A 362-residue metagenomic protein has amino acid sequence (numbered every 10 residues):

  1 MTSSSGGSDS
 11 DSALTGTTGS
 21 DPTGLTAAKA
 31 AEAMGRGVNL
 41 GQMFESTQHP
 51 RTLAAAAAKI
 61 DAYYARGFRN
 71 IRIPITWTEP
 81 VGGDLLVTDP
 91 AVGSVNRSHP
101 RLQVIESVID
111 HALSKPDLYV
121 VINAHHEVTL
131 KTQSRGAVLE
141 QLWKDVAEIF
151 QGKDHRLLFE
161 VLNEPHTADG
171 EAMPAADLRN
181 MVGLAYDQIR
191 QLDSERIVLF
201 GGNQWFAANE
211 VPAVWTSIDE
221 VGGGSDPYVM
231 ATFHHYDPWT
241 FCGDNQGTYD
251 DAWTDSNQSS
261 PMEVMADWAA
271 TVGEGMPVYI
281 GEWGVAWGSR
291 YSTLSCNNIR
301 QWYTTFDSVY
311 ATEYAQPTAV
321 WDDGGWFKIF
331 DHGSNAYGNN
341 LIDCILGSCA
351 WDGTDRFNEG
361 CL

Functional and structural regions predicted by a protein language model:
M1-T23: Ser/Thr-rich, Pro/Gly/Ala-heavy low-complexity intrinsically disordered linkers and tails of secreted extracellular
A27-Q48: N-terminal small/glycine-rich loop or linker at the start of catalytic domains across soluble metabolic enzymes
G41-S46, N70, T76-V81, H126-L130 (+5 more regions): Solvent-exposed loop/turn segments at secondary-structure junctions within structured extracellular/periplasmic domains
T47-P50, W77-R101, H125-V138, T167-E171 (+3 more regions): Surface-exposed, active-site-proximal loop segments in enzymatic domains
T52, E140-K144, E148-R156, H166-Q316 (+2 more regions): Extracellular glycoside hydrolase catalytic/binding regions
T52-I71, V81, T88-V161, D177-L192: An active-site-proximal structural segment forming one wall of the substrate-binding cleft that immediately precedes
A315-L346: Aromatic/acidic polysaccharide-binding cleft in carbohydrate-active enzymes
